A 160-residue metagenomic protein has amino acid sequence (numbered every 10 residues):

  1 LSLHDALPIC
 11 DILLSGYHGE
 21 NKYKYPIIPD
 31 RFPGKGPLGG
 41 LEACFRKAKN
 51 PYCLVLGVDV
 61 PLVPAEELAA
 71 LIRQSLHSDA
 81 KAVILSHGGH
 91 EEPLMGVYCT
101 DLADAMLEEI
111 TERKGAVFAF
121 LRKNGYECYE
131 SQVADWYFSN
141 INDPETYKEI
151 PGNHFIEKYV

Functional and structural regions predicted by a protein language model:
L1-K114, A119-F138, P144-E157: Nucleotide and nucleotide-moiety/phosphate-recognizing core
V160: Cytosolic-facing loops and C-terminal tails of multi-pass membrane proteins
